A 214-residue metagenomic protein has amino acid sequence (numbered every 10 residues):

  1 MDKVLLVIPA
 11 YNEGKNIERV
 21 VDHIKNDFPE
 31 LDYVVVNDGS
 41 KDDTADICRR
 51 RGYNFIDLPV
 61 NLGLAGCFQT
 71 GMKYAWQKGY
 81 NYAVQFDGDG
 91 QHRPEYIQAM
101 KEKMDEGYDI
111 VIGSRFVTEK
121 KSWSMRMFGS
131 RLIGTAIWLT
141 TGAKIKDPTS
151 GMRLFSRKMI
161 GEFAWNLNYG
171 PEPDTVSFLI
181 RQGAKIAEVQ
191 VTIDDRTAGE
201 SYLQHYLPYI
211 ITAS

Functional and structural regions predicted by a protein language model:
K3-L5, D32, D174: Cell-envelope/extracellular polymer assembly enzymes that use nucleotide-activated donors
L5-P9, D57: Short hydrophobic beta-strand elements that form part of the catalytic alpha/beta core underpinning NDP-sugar/donor
N12-N26: Short, well-formed alpha-helical segments that are part of the catalytic scaffolds of diverse glycosyltransferases
E13-N16, S40, R93: Donor nucleotide-sugar binding loop of glycosyltransferases
N37-A45, G90: A conserved acidic beta->alpha catalytic loop
P59-Q77, Y82, Q91-Y169, D195-A213: Acceptor/aglycone-binding surface of glycosyltransferases and processive sugar-polymer synthases
M159-F163, N168-K185, V189: A short, conserved alpha-helix in the catalytic core of glycosyltransferases
